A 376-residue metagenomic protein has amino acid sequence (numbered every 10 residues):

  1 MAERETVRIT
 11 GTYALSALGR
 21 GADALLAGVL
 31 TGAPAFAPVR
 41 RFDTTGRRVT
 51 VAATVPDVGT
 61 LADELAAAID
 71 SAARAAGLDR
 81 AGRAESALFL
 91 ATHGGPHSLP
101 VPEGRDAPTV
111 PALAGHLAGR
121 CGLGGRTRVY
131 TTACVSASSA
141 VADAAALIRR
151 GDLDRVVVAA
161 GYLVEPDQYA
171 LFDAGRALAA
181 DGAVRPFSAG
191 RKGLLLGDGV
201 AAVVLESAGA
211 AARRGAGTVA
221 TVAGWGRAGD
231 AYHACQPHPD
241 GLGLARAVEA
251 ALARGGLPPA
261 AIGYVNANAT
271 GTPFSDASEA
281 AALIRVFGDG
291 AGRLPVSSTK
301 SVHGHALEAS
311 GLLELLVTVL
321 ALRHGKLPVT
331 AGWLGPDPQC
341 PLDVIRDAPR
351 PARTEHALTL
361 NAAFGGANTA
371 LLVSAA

Functional and structural regions predicted by a protein language model:
A2, L18-H97, A247-P259: Conserved active-site "lid/cap" helical segment
A2-R4, F36-D63, G95-D143, D152 (+2 more regions): Conserved catalytic cysteine-centered active-site region of acyl-thioester-dependent Claisen-condensing enzymes
E5-S16, A22-V51, A183-G255, Y264: Condensing-enzyme catalytic core mediating Claisen C-C bond formation in acyl metabolism
T6, Y13, G124-A142, R185-G199 (+5 more regions): Cysteine-centered functional microenvironments
I9-G11, V29, L88, L117 (+9 more regions): Conserved small-residue
C121, R128-A160, L196-A216, H305-L327 (+1 more regions): Active-site-proximal alpha-helical scaffold in enzymes
D152-A174, A180-V184, R191, W225-P239 (+2 more regions): Acyl-CoA/ACP chain-elongation machinery
L178, V203-S207, S275, I284 (+2 more regions): Short beta-strand-to-turn element immediately C-terminal to the catalytic PLP-Schiff-base lysine in fold type I
